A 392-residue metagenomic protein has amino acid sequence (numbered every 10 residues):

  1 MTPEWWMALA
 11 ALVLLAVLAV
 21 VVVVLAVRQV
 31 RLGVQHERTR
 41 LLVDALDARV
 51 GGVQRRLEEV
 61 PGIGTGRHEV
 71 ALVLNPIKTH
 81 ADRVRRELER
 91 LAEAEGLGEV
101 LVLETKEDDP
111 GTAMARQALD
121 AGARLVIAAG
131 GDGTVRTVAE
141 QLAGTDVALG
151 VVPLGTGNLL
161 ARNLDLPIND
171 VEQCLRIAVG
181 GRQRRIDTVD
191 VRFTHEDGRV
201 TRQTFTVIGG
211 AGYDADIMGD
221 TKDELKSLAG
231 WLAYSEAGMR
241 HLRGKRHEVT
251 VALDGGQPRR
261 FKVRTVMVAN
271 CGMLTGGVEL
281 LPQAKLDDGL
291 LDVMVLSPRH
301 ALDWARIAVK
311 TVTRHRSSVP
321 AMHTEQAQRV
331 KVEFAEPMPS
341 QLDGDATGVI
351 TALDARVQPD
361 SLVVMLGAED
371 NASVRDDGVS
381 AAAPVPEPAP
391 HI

Functional and structural regions predicted by a protein language model:
M1-V126, N371, P388-I392: ATP/NTP phosphate-donor binding region
T2-Q35, D47-L57, L253-G255, R260 (+2 more regions): ATP/nucleoside-binding phosphotransfer catalytic cores, i.e., glycine-rich phosphate-binding loops
P76, A129-G131, V152-T156: Glycine-rich beta-strand-to-loop/alpha-helix junction loops that act as flexible
T105, A143-A148, L154-T265: Catalytic core of DAGKc-family lipid kinases
G111, G133-V138, L159-L160, I186: Short glycine/serine/threonine-rich phosphate/pyrophosphate-binding segments that cradle anionic phosphate groups
D132, V266: Short conserved active-site loop signatures built around small residues
G210, D214, M267-L280, A346: Glycine-rich phosphate/pyrophosphate-binding beta-alpha loops
L225-A233, G276, P282-D303: Gly/Ser/Thr-rich active-site loops/lids in small-molecule metabolic enzymes that frequently grip phosphoryl groups
